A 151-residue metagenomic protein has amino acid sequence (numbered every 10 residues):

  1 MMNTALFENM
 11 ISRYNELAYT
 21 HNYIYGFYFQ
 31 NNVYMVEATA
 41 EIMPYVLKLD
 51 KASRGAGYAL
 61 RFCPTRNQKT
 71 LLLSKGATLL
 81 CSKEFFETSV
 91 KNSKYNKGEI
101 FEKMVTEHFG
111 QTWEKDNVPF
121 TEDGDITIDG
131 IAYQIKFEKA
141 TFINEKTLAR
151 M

Functional and structural regions predicted by a protein language model:
M2-M104: Interdomain/boundary linker segments immediately adjacent to catalytic/signaling cores
Y23-Y25, E37, E84-R150: Catalytic centers of nucleases
